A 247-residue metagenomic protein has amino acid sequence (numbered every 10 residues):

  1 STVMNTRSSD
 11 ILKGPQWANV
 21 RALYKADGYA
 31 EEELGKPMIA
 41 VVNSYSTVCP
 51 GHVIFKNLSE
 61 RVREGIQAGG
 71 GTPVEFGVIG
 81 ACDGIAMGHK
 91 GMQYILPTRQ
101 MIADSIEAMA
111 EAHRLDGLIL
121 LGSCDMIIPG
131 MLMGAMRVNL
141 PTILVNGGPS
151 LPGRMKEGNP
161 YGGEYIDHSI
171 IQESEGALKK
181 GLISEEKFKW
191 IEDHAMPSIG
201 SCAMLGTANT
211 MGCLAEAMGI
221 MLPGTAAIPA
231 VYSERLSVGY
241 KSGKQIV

Functional and structural regions predicted by a protein language model:
S1, P50-H52, L222-T225: Short amphipathic alpha-helical segments with coiled-coil-like heptad repeat character
V3, R63-G69, G158, Y165-I170: Ligand-binding pocket scaffold of soluble enzyme catalytic domains
V3-E33, E60, A68: N-terminal amphipathic/basic leader segments beginning at the initiator methionine
T6-D10, E31-L34, G70-V78, I183-I191 (+1 more regions): Flexible, glycine/charged-enriched surface loops at secondary-structure junctions
R7, I11, Y29, S46-I54 (+2 more regions): A short N-terminal beta->alpha junction/helix N-cap motif
A18-Y24, N43, L178, M196-G200: Residue-level signal for pocket-adjacent positions within structured domains
E32-N146: Long, structured ligand/cofactor-binding scaffold of large enzymes
I95-V247: Active-site cavity-forming subdomains of large catalytic enzyme subunits
